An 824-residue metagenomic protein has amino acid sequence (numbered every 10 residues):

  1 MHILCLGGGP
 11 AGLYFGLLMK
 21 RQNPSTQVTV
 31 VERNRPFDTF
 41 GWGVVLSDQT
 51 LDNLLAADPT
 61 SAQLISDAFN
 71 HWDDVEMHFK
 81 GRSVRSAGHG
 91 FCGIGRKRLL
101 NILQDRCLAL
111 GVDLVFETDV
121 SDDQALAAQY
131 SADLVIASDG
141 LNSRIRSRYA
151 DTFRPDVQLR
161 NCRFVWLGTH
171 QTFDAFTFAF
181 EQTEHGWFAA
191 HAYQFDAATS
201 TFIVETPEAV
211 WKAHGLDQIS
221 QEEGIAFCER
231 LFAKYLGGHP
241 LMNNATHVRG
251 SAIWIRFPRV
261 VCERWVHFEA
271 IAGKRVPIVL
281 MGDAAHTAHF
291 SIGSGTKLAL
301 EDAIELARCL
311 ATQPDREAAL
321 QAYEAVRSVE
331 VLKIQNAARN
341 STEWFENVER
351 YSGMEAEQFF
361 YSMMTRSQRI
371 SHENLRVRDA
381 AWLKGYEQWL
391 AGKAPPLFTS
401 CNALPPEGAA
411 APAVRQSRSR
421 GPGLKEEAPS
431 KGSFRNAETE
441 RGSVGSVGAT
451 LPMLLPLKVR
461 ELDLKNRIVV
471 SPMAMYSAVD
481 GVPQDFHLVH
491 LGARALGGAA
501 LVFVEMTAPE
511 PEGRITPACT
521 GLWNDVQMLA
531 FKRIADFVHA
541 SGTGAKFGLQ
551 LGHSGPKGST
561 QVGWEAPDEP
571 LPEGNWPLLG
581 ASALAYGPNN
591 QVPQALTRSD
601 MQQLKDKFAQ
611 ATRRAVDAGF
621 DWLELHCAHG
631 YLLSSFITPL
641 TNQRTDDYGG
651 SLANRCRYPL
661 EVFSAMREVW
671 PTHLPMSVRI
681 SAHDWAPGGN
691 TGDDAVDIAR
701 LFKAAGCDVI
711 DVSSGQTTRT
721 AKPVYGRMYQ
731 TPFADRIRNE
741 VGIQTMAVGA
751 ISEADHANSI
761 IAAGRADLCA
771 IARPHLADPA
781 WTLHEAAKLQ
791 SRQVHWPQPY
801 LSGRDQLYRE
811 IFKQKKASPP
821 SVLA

Functional and structural regions predicted by a protein language model:
M1-W72, H78-F79, A87-R98, G295: Glycine-rich FAD cofactor-binding loop and adjacent beta-loop-alpha segment at the N-terminus of flavoprotein
G8-R21, I136-A137, I253-N340, W344: Conserved mid-domain beta->alpha element of the FAD-binding
T29, I278-L280, V502, C769: Residue-level marker for buried hydrophobic side chains located in beta-strands that build the well-ordered beta-sheet
D48-W166, W382-F398: Conserved N-terminal helical subregion
D105, Q129-F257, V261, V266-K274: Conserved FAD-binding catalytic core of PHBH/FMO-like flavoproteins
R308-E407: C-terminal helical "tail/cap" subdomain of flavin- and related membrane-associated enzymes
P395-S417, G421, F434, V444-A824: Flavin-dependent oxidoreductase catalytic cores
